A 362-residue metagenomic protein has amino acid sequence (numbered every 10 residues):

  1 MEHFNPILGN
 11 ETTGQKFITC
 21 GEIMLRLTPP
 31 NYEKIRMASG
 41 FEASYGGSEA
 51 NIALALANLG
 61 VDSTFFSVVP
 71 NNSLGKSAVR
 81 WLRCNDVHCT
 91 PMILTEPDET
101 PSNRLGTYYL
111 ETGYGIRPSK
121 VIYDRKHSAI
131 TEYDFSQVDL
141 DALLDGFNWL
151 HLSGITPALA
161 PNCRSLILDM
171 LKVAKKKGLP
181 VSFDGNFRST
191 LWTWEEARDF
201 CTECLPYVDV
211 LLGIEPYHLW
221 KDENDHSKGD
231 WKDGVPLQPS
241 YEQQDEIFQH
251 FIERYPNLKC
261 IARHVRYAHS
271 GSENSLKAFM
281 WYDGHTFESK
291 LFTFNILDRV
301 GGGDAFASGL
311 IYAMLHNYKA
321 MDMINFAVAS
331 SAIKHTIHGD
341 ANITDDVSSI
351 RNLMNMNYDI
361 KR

Functional and structural regions predicted by a protein language model:
E2-M92, G113-I116, Y133-F135, K290 (+2 more regions): Glycine-rich phosphate/adenosyl-contacting loop at the front of the ribokinase-like
I23, G185, A305: Active-site metal-binding loops of divalent metal-dependent hydrolases
D62, F66-G154, V181, I350-R362: Conserved N-terminal subdomain of the carbohydrate kinase-like
L166-G178, F200-Y207: Catalytic-core regions built around general acid/base machinery
V173-P180, Y255-K259: A short helix->loop->beta-strand "cap" motif at the edges of active sites that frequently abuts
L191-D283: Conserved phosphate/ATP/ADP-binding segment of small-molecule kinases
K290-M356, I360: Conserved post-catalytic alpha-helical subdomain immediately downstream of the catalytic base and nucleotide-binding
